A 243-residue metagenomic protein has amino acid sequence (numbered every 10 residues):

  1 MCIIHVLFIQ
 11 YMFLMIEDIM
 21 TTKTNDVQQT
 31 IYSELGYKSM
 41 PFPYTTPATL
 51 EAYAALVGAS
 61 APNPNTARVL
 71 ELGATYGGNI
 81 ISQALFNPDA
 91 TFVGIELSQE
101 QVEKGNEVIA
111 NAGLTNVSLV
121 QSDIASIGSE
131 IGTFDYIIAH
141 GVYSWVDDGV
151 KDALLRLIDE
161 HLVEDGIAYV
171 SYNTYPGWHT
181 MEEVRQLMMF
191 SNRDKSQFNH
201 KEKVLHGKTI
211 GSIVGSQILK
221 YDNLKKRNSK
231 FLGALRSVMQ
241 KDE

Functional and structural regions predicted by a protein language model:
E34, K38-A67, S82: Conserved alpha-helix/loop element of class I SAM-dependent methyltransferases that forms part of the SAM/SAH-binding
Y76-D89: Conserved SAM-binding loop of SAM-dependent methyltransferases across substrates and taxa, primarily the Class I
S98: Conserved SAM/SAH-binding beta-strand->alpha-helix loop
G113-I124: Conserved SAM-binding strand-loop segment of SAM-dependent methyltransferases
G128-I137: A short acidic, Gly/Pro-enriched loop at the edge of an enzyme's catalytic core that lines a small-molecule cofactor
D152-E164: A short glycine-rich, Lys/Arg-flanked "PGG" loop and its adjoining helix->strand segment in the class I
Y169-D194, G207, G211, Q217: Conserved class I S-adenosyl-L-methionine
D194-E243: Substrate-binding/catalytic lobe of Class I Rossmann-like enzymes that use SAM or dcSAM, i.e., the mid-to-C-terminal
